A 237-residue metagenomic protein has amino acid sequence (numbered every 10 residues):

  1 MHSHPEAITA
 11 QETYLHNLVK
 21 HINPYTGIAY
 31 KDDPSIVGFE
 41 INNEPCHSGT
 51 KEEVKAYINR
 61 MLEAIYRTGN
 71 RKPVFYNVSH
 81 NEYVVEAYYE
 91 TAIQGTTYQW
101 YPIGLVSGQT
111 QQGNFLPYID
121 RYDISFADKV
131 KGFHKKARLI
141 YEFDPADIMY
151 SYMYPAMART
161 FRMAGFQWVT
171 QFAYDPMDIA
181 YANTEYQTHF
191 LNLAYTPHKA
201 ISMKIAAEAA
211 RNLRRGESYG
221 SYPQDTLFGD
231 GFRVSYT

Functional and structural regions predicted by a protein language model:
M1, A92-I93, N114-F115, Y186-H189: Short, hinge-like loop/turn segments at secondary-structure boundaries
M1-I93: Active-site mouth of glycoside hydrolases
T9, T13-H16, K20, P24 (+1 more regions): Non-catalytic accessory regions flanking glycosidase/transglycosidase catalytic cores in CAZymes
K20, N59, T68-E90, I103-Q112 (+3 more regions): Non-catalytic scaffold segments within catalytic domains of secreted glycoside hydrolases
V37-I41, P73-Y76, G95-Y98, A137-I140 (+1 more regions): Structural recognition of the beta-strand scaffold that forms the well-ordered cores of secreted hydrolase catalytic
E44, Y101, Y174: Flexible loop residues that form catalytic and substrate-binding hotspots at small-molecule/glycan-binding clefts
F75, V85-D147: Glycoside hydrolase catalytic-domain groove-lining segments
S151-L227: Substrate-binding cleft of secreted/luminal carbohydrate-active enzymes
